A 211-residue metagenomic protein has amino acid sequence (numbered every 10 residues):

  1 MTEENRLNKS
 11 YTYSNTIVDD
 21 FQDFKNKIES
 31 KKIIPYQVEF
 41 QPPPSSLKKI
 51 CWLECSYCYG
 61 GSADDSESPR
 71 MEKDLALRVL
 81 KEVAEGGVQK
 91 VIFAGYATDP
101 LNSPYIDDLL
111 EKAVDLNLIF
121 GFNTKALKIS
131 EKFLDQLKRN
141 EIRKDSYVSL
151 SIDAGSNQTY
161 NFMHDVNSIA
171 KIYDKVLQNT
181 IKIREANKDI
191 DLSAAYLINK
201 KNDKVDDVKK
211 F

Functional and structural regions predicted by a protein language model:
M1-S62: N-terminal pre-core extensions flanking Radical SAM catalytic domains
P35-F211: Conserved glycine-rich "GG(E/T)P / GGGxP" loop and the immediately following alpha-helix in the radical SAM core
